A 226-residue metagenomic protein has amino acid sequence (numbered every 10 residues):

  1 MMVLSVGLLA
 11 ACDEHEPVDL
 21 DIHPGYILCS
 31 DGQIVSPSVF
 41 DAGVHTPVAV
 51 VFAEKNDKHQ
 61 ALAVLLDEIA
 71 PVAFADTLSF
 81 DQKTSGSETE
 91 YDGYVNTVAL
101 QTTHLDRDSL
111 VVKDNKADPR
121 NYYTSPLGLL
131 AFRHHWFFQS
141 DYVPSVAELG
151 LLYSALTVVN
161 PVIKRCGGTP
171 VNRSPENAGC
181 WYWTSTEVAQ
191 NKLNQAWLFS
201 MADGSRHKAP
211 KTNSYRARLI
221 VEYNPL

Functional and structural regions predicted by a protein language model:
M1-C12: Sec-dependent bacterial lipoprotein signal peptides
A10-A11, A42-A49, P161-G167, F199-A202: Short amphipathic alpha-helical surface micro-motifs
C12-F137, P210-L226: Short, compositionally biased
H15-D19, Q82-S85, V171-L226: Terminal interaction module
K116-Y142, V146-M201: An exposed tryptophan-centered "aromatic clamp" motif
